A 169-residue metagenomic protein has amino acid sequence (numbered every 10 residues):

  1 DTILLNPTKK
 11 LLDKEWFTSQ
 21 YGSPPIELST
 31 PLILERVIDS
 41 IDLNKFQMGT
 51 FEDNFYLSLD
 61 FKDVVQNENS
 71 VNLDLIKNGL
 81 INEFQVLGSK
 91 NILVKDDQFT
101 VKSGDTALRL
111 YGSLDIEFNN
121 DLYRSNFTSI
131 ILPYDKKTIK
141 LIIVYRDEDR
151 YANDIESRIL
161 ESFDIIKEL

Functional and structural regions predicted by a protein language model:
D1-D53, V86, L93, D97-K102 (+3 more regions): N-terminal targeting sequences that direct proteins away from the cytosol to non-cytosolic compartments
N44, T106-L110, T128: Short beta-strand micro-motifs in enzyme catalytic cores
Q47-N78: A short acidic-to-branched-hydrophobic micro-motif
N54-D60, A107-L108, K137-K140: Glycine-rich, often proline-containing surface loops adjacent to acidic residues and nearby aromatics that form
K62-V64, D115, R146-E148: Solvent-exposed coil/turn segments that connect beta secondary-structure elements in extracytoplasmic/periplasmic
I76-G88: Short, solvent-exposed helix-to-loop capping segments enriched in aromatics
G79-L80, I92-Q98, S113, N126-T128: Short structured motifs
R109-F118: Short beta-strand segments that buttress and anchor functional surface loops
